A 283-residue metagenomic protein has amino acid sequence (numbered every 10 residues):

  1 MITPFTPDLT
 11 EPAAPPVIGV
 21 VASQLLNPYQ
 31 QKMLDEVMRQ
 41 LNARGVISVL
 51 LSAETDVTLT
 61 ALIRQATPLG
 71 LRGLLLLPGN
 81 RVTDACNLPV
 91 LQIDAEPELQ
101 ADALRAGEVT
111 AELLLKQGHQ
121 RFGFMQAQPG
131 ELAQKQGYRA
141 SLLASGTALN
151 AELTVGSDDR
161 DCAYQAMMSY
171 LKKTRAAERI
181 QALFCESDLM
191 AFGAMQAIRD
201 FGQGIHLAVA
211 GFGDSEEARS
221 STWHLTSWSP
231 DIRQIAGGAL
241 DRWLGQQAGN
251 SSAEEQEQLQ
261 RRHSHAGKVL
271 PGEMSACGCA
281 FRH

Functional and structural regions predicted by a protein language model:
M1-P7: Short, small/acidic-rich helices and loops at N termini and domain boundaries of DNA replication/processing enzymes
P7-E112: Alpha-helical recognition/docking segments in bacterial nutrient-uptake and carbohydrate-utilization systems
G19-V21, I47, P68-P78, R121-Q126 (+3 more regions): Periplasmic-binding protein-like
A22-K32, L50-L59, E98-V109, F124-S169 (+4 more regions): Hinge/beta->alpha junction and helix N-cap segments in small-molecule ligand-binding domains
D35, R39, E112, K116 (+6 more regions): Short, well-ordered alpha-helices that flank and scaffold nucleotide-derived cofactor binding pockets
R44, V49, K172-H283: Flexible loop/turn connectors
V57-L71, A163-E178: Short, well-structured alpha-helical segments in soluble
